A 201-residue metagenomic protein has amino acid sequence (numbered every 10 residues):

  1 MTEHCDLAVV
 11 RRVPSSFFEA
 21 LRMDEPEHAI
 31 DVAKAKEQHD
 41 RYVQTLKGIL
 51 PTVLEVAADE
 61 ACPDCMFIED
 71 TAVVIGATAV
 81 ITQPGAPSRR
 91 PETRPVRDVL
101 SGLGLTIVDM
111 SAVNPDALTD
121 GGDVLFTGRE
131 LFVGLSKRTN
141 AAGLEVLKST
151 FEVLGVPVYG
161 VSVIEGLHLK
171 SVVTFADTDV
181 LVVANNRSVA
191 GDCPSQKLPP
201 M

Functional and structural regions predicted by a protein language model:
M1-M201: The feature marks the mature, well-folded catalytic cores of soluble enzymes
